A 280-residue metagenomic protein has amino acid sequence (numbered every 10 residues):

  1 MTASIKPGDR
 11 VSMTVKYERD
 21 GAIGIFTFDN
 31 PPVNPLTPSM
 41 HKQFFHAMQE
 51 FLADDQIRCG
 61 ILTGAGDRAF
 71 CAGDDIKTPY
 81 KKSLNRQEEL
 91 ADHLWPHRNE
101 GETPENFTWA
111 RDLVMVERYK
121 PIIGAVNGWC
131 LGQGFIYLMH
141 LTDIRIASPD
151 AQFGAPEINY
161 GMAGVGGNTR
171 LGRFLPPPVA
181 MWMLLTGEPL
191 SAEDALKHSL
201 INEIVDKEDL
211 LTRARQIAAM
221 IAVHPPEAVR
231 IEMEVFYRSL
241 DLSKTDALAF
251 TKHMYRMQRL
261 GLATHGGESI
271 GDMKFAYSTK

Functional and structural regions predicted by a protein language model:
M1-G21, N30, D67-A69, T78 (+6 more regions): C-terminal alpha-helix plus adjacent terminal tail
T14, L36-R58, K82-L84: A short, well-ordered alpha-helical element
E18-K42: STAS-typified acidic loop motif
I23-T27, I61-T63, I123-A125, I146: Structural motif
F26, Q43-F44, L62, D75 (+3 more regions): Terminal peptide-recognition signature
D29, Q56-D67: Short, glycine-/small-residue-enriched flexible loop/hinge segments at domain edges that mediate gating
Q43-F45, Q49, I76-N127, N168 (+1 more regions): An acidic, glycine-rich surface segment that forms the CoA-thioester-binding/catalytic face of crotonase-fold enzymes
L113-P226: Crotonase-fold acyl-CoA enzyme core
